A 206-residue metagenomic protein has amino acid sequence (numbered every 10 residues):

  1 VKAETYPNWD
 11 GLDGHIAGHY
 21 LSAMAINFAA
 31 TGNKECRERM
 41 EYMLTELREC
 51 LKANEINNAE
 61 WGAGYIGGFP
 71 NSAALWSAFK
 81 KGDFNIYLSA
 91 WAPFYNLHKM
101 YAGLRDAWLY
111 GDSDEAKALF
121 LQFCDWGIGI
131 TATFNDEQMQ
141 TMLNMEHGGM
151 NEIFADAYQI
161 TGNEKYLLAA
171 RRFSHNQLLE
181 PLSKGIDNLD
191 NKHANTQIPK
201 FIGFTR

Functional and structural regions predicted by a protein language model:
V1-R206: Glycan-recognition and catalytic cores of secretory/periplasmic carbohydrate-active enzymes
